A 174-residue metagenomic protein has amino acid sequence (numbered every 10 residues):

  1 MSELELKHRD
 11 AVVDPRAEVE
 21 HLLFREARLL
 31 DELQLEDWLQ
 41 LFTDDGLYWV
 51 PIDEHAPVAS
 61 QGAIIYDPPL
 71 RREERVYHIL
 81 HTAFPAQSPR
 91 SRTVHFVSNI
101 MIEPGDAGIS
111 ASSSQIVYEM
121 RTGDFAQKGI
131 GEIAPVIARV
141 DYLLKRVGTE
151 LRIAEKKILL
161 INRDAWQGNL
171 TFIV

Functional and structural regions predicted by a protein language model:
M1-Q34, Q40-D44: Short, low-complexity N-terminal intrinsically disordered segments enriched in polar/charged residues
E3-L4, M101-V174: A beta-strand edge to alpha-helix "cap/lid" segment located at domain peripheries
A11-D14, S60, E132: Conserved aromatic-histidine-acidic binding/catalytic patches
H21, T93-H95, P135-I137: Short solvent-exposed loop/turn micro-motifs enriched in small/polar/acidic residues
F24-L29, G62, I130, A134: Short, charged/polar micro-motifs that form catalytic or ligand-binding hotspots
E26, W38, R72, L144: Hydrophobic pocket/interface hotspot
L29-D37, P85-P89, T149-E150: Surface-exposed helix-capping loop/turn segments at secondary-structure junctions
D44-S114: A solvent-exposed, acidic/Ser-Thr-rich amphipathic alpha-helical stretch
